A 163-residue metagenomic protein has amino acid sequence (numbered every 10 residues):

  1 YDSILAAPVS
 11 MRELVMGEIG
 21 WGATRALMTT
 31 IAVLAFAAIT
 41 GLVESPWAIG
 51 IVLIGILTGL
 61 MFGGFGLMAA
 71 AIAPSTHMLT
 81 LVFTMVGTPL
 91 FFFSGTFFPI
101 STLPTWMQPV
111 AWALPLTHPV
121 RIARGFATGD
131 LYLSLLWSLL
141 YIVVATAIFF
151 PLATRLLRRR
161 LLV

Functional and structural regions predicted by a protein language model:
Y1-A6, M11: Short cytoplasmic-facing helical segments at TM-TM junctions of multi-pass membrane proteins
I4, L14, G20-A23, F93 (+1 more regions): Hydrophobic packing within well-folded, soluble alpha/beta domains
P8, A69, F93: Residue-level signature of catalytic and energy-coupling elements of molecular machines, predominantly ATP/GTP-dependent
V9, P74, T105, R159: Short, conserved catalytic or interaction motifs in soluble domains
M11-F83, T88, D130-T154: Alpha-helical transmembrane segments and their short interhelical loops
G41, F91-I148, L162: Membrane-interfacial helix-loop-helix junctions in multi-pass membrane proteins
L156-V163: Short cytosolic juxtamembrane segments of multi-pass membrane proteins
